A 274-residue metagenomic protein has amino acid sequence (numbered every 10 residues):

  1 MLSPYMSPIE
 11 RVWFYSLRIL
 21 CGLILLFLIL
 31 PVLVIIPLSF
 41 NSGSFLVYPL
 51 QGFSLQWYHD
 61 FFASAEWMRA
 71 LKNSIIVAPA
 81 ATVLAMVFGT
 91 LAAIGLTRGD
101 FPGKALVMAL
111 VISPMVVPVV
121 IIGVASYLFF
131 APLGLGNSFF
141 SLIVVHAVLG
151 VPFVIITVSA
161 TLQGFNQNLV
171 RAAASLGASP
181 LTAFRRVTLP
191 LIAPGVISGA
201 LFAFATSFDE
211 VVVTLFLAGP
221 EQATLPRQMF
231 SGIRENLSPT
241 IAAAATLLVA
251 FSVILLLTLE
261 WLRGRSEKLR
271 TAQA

Functional and structural regions predicted by a protein language model:
L2-E10, P79-V111, L128, Q167-V170 (+1 more regions): Transmembrane-helix boundary motif in ABC transporter permease subunits
L2-I19, S159-A174, P180-L189, A242-A274: C-terminal transmembrane helix and the adjacent membrane-cytosol boundary/short C-terminal tail of inner/organellar
S3-S7, L46, L50, L55 (+4 more regions): Membrane-interfacial helix termini and adjacent extracytoplasmic/periplasmic loops of multi-pass transporters
S7-W13, G43, Y58-E66, F208-T258 (+1 more regions): Interhelical loop and adjacent transmembrane-helix boundary motif in polytopic membrane transport permeases
I19-L20, L25-V32, V148, I155-Q167 (+1 more regions): Transmembrane alpha-helices
L26, M68, K72, I76-F88 (+7 more regions): Hydrophobic alpha-helical transmembrane segments of multipass integral membrane proteins, especially permease/channel
L30-A65, L215-P220, A274: Short membrane-interfacial helix/loop motifs at transmembrane-helix boundaries
R69-I76, L128-F153, T157, A193-G195 (+2 more regions): Loop-to-helix entry region at the N-terminal start of transmembrane alpha-helices in multi-pass membrane transporters
